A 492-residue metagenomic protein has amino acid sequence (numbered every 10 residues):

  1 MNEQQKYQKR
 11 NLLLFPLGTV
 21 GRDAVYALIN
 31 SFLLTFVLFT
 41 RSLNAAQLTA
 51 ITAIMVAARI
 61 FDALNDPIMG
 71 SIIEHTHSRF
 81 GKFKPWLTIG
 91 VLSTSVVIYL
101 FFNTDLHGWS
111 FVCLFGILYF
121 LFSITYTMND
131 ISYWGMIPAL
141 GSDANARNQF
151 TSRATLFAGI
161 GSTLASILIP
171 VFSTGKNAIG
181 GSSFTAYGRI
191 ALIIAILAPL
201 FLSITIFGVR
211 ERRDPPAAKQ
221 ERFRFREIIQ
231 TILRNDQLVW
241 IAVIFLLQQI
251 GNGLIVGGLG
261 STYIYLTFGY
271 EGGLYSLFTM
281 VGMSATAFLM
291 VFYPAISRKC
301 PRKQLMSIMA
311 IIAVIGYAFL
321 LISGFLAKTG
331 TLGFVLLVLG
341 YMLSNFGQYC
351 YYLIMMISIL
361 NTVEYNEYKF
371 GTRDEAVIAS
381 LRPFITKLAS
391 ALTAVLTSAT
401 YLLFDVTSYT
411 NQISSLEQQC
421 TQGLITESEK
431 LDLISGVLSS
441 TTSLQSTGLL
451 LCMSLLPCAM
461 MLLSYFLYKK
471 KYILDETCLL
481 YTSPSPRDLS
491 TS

Functional and structural regions predicted by a protein language model:
N2-S483: Membrane-embedded alpha-helical bundles of multi-pass transporters/translocases, especially carrier/permease families
Y481-S492: Single conserved hydrophobic/aromatic residue that forms the stacking wall/gate of nucleotide- or nucleobase-binding
